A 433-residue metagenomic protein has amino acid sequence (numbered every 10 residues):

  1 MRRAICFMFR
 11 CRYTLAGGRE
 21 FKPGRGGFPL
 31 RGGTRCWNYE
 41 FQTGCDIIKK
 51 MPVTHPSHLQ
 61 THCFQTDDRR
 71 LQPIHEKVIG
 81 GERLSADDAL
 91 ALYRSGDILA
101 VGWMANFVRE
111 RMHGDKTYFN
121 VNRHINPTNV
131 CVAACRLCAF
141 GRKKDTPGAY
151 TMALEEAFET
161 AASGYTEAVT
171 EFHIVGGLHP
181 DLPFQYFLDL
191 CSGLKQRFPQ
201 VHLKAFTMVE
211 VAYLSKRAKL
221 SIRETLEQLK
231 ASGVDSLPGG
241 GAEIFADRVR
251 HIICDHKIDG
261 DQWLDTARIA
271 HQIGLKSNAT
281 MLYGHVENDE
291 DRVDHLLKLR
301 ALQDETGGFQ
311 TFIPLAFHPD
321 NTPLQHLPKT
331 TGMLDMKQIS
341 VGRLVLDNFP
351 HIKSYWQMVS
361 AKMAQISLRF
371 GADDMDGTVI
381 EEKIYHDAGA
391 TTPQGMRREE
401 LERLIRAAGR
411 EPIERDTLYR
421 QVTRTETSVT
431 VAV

Functional and structural regions predicted by a protein language model:
I48-L99, Y165, L297, Q303-V433: Auxiliary Fe-S-binding modules of radical SAM enzymes
G81, A105, C135, I174 (+5 more regions): Conserved, mostly hydrophobic/aromatic
A100-K144, A149-V175, L237: N-terminal pre-triad scaffold of radical SAM enzymes
N122-R123, D145, V175-F184, D247 (+2 more regions): Glycine-rich, proline-tolerant flexible connector loops at the mouths of alpha/beta enzymes
R123-I125, L178-P180, T207-V211, G241-I244 (+4 more regions): Active-site-proximal loop/turn and secondary-structure-junction residues that shape catalytic pockets, frequently
A161, L188-S192, L226, L264-A267 (+5 more regions): Generic structural signal for well-ordered alpha-helices, preferentially at hydrophobic/aromatic core positions
A168-A267, H271-A279, H285, H351: Conserved SAM/AdoMet-binding glycine-rich loop
